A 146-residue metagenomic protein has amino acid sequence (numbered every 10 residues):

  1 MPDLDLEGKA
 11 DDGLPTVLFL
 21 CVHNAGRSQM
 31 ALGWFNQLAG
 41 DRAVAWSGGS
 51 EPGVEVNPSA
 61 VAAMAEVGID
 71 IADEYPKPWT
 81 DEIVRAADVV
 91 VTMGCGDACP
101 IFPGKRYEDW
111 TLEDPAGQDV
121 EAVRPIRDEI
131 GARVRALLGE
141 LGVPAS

Functional and structural regions predicted by a protein language model:
M1-S146: Short polar/charged helix/loop
